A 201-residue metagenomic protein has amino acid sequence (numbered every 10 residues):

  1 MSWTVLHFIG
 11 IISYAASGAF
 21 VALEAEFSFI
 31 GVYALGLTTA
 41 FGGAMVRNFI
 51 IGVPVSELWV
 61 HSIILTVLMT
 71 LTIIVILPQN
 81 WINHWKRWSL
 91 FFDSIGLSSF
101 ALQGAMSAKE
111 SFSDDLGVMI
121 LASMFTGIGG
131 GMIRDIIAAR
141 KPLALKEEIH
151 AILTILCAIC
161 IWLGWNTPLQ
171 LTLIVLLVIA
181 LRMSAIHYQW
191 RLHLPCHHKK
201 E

Functional and structural regions predicted by a protein language model:
M1-I11, V55-M69, D114-G127: Structural signature of hydrophobic alpha-helical transmembrane segments
M1-I51, S56: N-terminal topogenic module of multi-pass integral membrane proteins
A16-A25, M45-N48, T72-K86, M132-P142 (+1 more regions): C-terminal ends of transmembrane helices
I30-T38, W59-L65, K86-L97, A144-I152 (+1 more regions): Cytoplasmic-side transmembrane-helix entry/capping segments in multi-pass membrane proteins
A34-T38, M45-I51, L121, F125 (+1 more regions): Short, structured motif recognition centered on aromatic/hydrophobic residues
G36-A44, V67-L68, F91-M106, S123-G127 (+1 more regions): Small-residue-rich segments of transmembrane alpha-helices in multi-pass membrane proteins, especially helix faces
N48-I51, L102-F112, L156-L171: Hydrophobic alpha-helical transmembrane segments in multi-pass integral membrane proteins
V60-L65, D115-M119, L145-I152, N166-L176: Loop-to-transmembrane alpha-helix initiation sites
